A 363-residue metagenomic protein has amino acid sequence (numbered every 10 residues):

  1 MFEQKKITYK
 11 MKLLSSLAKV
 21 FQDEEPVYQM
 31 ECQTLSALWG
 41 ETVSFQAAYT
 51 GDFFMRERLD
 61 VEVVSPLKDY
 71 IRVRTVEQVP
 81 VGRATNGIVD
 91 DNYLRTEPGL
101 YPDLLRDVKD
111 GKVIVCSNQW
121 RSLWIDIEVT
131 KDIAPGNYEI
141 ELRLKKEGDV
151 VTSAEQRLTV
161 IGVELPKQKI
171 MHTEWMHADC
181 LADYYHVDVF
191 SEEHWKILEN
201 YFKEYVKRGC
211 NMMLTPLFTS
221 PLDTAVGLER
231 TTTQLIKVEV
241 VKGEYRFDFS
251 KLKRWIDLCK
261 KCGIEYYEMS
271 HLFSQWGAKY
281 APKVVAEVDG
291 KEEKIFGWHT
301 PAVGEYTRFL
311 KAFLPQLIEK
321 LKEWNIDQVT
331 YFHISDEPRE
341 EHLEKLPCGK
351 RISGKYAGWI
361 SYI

Functional and structural regions predicted by a protein language model:
Q4-Q29, D52-I125: Surface-exposed binding patches on compact interaction domains or structured appendages
S16, G40, D52-F54, V64-P66 (+7 more regions): Generic structural motif
F21-S36, F190-H194: Short, polar loop/linker segments at the starts of domains and inter-domain junctions
M30-F53, S122-L123, L214: Contiguous beta-strand segments within globular domains
A48-D60, D110-I170, E192-W195: Extended acidic/polar, glycine-enriched regions that form or flank non-catalytic beta-rich accessory modules
E97, E139-K146, T152-S353: Aromatic-lined carbohydrate-binding surfaces of glycoside hydrolases
S353-I363: Short beta-strand/loop segments at the ligand-binding rim of alpha/beta enzyme cores
